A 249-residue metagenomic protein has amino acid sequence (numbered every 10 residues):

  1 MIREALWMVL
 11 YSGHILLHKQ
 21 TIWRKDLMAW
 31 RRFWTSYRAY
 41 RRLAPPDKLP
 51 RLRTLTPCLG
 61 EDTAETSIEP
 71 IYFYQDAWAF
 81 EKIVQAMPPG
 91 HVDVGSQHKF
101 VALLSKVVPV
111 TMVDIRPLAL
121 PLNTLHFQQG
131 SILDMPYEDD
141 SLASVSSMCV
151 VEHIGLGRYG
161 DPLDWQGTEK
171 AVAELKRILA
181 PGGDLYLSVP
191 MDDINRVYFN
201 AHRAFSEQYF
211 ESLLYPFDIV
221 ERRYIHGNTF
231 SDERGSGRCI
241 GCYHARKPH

Functional and structural regions predicted by a protein language model:
M1-Q85, P89-G90, Y198-P216, V220-N228 (+1 more regions): N-terminal accessory regions of S-adenosyl-L-methionine
Q85, G90-M135: Class I SAM-dependent methyltransferase SAM/SAH-binding core
S105, A180, Y215: Short conserved AdoMet
V110, L185, V220: Hydrophobic anchor at the start of a short beta-strand that flanks the dinucleotide cofactor-binding loop
L133-V145: A short acidic, Gly/Pro-enriched loop at the edge of an enzyme's catalytic core that lines a small-molecule cofactor
S146, V151, G155: A conserved beta-strand element that flanks and buttresses the S-adenosyl-L-methionine
G157-Y159, D184-Y209: Conserved class I S-adenosyl-L-methionine
L163-D184: A short glycine-rich, Lys/Arg-flanked "PGG" loop and its adjoining helix->strand segment in the class I
